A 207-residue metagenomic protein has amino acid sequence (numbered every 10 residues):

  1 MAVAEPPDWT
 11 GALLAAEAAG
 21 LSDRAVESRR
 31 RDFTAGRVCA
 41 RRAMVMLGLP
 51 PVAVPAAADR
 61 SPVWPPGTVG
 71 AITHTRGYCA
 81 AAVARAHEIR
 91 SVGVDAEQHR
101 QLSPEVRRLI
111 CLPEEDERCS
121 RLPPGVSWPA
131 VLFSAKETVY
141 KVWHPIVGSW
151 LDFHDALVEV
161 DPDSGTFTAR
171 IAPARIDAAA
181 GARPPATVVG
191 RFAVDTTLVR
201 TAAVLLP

Functional and structural regions predicted by a protein language model:
M1-P207: Core catalytic alpha/beta fold that binds nucleotide/phospho-ligands
